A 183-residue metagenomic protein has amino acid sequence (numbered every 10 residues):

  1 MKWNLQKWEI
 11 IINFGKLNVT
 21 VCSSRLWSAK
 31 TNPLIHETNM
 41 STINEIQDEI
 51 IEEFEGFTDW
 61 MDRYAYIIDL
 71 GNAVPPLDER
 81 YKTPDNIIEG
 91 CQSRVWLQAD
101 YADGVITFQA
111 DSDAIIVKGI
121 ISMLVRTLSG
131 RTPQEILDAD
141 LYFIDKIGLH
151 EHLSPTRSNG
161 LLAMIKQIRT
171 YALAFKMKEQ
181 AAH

Functional and structural regions predicted by a protein language model:
N13, K30-N39: Short, Lys/Arg-enriched N-terminal segments with co-localized hydrophobic residues within the first ~10-30 amino acids
I43, Q47-D48, F57-R94, A102 (+4 more regions): N-terminal intrinsically disordered, cationic/polar leader segments that include organellar targeting peptides
I120-R131: Alpha-helical support elements that line or immediately flank enzyme active sites and cofactor-binding pockets
G130-I147: Glycine-rich phosphate/pyrophosphate-binding loops and their adjacent beta-strand/loop elements at enzyme active sites
